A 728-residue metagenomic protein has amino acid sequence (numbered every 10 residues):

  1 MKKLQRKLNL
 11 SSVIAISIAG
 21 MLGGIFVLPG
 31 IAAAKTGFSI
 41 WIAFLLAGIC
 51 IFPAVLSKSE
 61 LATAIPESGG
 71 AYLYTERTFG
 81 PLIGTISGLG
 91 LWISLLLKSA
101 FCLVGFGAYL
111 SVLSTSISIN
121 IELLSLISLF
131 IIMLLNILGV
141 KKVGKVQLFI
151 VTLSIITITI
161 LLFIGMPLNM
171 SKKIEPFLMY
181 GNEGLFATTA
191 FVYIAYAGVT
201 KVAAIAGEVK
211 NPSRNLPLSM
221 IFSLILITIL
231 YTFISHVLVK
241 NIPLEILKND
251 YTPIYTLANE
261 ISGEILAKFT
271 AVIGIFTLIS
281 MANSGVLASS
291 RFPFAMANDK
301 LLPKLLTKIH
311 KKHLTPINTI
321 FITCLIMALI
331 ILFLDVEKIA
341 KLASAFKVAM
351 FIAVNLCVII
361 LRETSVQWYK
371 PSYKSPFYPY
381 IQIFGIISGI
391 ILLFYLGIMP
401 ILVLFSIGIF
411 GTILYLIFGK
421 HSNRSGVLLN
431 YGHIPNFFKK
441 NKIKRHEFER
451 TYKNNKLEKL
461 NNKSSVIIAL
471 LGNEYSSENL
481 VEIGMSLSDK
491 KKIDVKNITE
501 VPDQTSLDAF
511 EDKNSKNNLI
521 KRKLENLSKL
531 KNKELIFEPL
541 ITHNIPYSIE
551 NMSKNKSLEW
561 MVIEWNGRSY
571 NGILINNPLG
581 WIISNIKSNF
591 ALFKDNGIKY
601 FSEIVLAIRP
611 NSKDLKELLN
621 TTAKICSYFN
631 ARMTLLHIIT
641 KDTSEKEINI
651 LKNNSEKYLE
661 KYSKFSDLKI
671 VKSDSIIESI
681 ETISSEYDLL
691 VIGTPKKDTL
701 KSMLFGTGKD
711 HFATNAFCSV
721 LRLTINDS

Functional and structural regions predicted by a protein language model:
M1-P29, K35-S39, L45, I51-S59 (+5 more regions): Membrane-interface "cap" regions at the ends of multi-pass membrane proteins
K3, I40-W41, I117-N120, L148-A271: Helix-loop-helix junctions that connect adjacent transmembrane segments in multi-pass membrane transporters
I31-K35, A43, F52-L129, M133-I137 (+3 more regions): Hydrophobic transmembrane alpha-helices that form the core helical bundles of multi-pass secondary transporters
Y74, G80, S111-S116, I221-N283 (+1 more regions): TM-loop-TM module centered on a large, flexible mid-protein loop between adjacent transmembrane helices in multi-pass
N120-L168, M179-N182, M220-I225, A343-V354 (+1 more regions): Membrane-interface loop-to-helix entry segments
L306-H313, F351-P400: C-terminal membrane-solvent junction of multi-pass transporters and transport-like membrane proteins
Y452-K516, K529, E603-K669: Small/aliphatic-rich secondary-structure junction motif
M552-I598, E681-S728: Gly/Ser-rich helix-loop-strand patches that form or flank binding pockets for ribonucleotide-derived cofactors
